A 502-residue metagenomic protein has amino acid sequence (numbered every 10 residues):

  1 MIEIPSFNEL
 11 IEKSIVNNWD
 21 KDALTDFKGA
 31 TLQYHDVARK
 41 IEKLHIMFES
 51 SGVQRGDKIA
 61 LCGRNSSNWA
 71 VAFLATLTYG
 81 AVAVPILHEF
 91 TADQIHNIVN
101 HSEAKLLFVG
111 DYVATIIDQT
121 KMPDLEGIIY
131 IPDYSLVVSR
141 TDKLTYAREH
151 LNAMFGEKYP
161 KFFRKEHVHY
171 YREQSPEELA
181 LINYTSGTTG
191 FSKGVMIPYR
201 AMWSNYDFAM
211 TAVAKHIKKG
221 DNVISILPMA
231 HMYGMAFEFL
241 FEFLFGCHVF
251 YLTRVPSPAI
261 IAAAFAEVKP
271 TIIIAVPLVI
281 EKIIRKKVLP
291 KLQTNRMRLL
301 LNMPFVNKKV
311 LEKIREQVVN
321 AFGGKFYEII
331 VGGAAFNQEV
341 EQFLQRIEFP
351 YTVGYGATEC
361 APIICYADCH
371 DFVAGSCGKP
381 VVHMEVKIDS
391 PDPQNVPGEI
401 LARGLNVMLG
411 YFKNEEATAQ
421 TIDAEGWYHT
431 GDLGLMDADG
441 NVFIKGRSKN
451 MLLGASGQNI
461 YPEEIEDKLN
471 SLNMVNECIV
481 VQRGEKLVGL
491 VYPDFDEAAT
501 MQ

Functional and structural regions predicted by a protein language model:
E3, D22-G52, D57-S66, A70-L74 (+2 more regions): Conserved AMP-binding/adenylate-forming core of the ANL superfamily
L10, S51, T78-E157, E485: Structural core segment of the AMP-binding/adenylate-forming
L10-Q33, T189: AMP-dependent adenylate-forming
W19-D20, R148-Y184, F191, H216-N222: Conserved pre-ATP/AMP-binding loop-to-beta segment of ANL
W203-N222, M232-E316, K325: Conserved AMP-binding/adenylation subdomain of ANL enzymes
V249-L252, I329, F336-G398, N406-L409 (+1 more regions): Conserved ATP-binding loop and adjacent catalytic segment of the adenylate-forming AMP-binding
T271-I274, I284-F372, N476: Gly/Ser/Thr-rich phosphate-binding loop
P380, K387, Q394-G454, S471 (+1 more regions): Conserved ATP-binding/catalytic segment of the ANL
